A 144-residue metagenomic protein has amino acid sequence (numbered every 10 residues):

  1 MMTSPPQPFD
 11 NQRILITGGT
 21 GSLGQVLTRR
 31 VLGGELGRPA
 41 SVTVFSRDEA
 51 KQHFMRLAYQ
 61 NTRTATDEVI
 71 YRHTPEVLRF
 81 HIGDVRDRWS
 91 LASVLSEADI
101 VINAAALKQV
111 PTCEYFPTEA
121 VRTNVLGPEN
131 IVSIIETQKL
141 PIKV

Functional and structural regions predicted by a protein language model:
M1-Q12, Q109: A short, basic/flexible loop-to-alpha-helix module at the beginning of a structural domain
Q12-G34: N-terminal Rossmann NAD(P)H-binding glycine-rich loop of SDR-like oxidoreductase domains
L15, T43, H81, V121: Conserved Rossmann-like nucleotide-binding pocket used by diverse enzymes that bind dinucleotide cofactors
L36-F54: Conserved glycine-rich Rossmann-like NAD(P)H-binding loop of the short-chain dehydrogenase/reductase
A50, R86, K108: Adenine-nucleotide cofactor-binding loop residues
L57, I70-I100: Conserved Rossmann-fold cofactor-binding substructure of NAD(P)-dependent oxidoreductases
I100-N103, L107-V144: Conserved Rossmann-fold NAD(P)-dependent oxidoreductase catalytic core, especially the SDR/UDP-sugar
